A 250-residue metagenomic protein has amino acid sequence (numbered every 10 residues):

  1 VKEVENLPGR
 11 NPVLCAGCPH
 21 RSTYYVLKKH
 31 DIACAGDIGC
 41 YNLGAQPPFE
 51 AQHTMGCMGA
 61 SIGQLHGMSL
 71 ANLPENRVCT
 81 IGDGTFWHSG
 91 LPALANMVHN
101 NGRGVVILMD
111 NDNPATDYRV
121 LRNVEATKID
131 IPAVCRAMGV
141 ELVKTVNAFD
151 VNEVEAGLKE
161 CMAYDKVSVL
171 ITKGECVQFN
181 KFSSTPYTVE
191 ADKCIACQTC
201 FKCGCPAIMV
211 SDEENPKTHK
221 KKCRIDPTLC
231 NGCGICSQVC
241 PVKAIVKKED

Functional and structural regions predicted by a protein language model:
V1-I32, K144-A148, T172: Phosphate/pyrophosphate-binding active-site segments
K2, E75, L121-G157, E213: Conserved thiamine diphosphate
A16, C34-D37, C79-T80, V106-M109 (+3 more regions): General beta-strand structural signal in soluble alpha/beta enzymes
V26-K28, I38, G44-E50, S89-A93 (+4 more regions): Short acidic, glycine/serine/threonine-rich loops at helix termini
G36-P114, C200: Thiamine diphosphate
F49-H53, N113-V124, L142-K144, K181-E190 (+1 more regions): Short beta-alpha connecting loops at secondary-structure transitions that line or flank enzyme active sites
G139-P186: Structural signature of the thiamine diphosphate
I195-R224, N231, I235-D250: Iron-sulfur cluster-binding cysteine motifs and their immediate structural context in ferredoxin-like electron-transfer
